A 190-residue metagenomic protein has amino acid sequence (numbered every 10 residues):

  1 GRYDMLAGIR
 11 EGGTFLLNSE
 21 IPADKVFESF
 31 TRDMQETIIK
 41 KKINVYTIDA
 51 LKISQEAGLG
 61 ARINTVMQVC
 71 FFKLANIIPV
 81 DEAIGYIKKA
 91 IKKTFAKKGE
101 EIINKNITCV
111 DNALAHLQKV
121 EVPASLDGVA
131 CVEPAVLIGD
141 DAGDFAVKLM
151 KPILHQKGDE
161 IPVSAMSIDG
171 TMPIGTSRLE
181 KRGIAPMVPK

Functional and structural regions predicted by a protein language model:
G1-E160: Active-site cofactor/cluster-binding pocket
E133, G175-K190: Ferredoxin-like iron-sulfur electron-transfer modules
G139-A142, K157-V163, S167-S177: Long amphipathic alpha-helical scaffold segments
